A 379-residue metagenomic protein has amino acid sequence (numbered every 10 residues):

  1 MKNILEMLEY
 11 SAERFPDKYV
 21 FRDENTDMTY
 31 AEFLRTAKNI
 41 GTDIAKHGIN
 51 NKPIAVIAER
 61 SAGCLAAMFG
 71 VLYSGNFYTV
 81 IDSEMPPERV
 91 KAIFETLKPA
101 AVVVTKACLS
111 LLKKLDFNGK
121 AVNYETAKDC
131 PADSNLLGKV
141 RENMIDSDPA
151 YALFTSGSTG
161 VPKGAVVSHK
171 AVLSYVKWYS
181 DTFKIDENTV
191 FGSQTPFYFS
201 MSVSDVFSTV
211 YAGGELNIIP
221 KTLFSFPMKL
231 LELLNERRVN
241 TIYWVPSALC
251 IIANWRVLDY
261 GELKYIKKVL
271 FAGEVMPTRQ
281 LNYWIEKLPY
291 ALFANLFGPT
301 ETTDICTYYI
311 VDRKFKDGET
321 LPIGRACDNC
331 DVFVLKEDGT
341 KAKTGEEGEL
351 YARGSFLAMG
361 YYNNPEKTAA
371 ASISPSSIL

Functional and structural regions predicted by a protein language model:
M1-K170, F183-K184, G213: Carrier-protein-dependent adenylate-forming modules in NRPS/ANL systems
M1-L5, P87, V102-E142, V172 (+2 more regions): AMP-dependent adenylate-forming
E24, A152, Q194-T195, I219 (+6 more regions): Short hydrophobic "strand-cap" motifs at the C-terminus of beta-strands
I54, V71, V102, P149 (+8 more regions): Conserved S/T- and glycine-rich ATP-binding loop of Class I adenylate-forming
A58-S61, D82, I185, T195-S202 (+3 more regions): Conserved AMP-binding
E88-R89, F226-K229, R279-Q280: Short acidic active-site motifs
K163-G192, S200-N240: Conserved AMP-binding/adenylation subdomain of ANL enzymes
A212-G214, V239-Y243, A253-P322, D331: Gly/Ser/Thr-rich phosphate-binding loop
